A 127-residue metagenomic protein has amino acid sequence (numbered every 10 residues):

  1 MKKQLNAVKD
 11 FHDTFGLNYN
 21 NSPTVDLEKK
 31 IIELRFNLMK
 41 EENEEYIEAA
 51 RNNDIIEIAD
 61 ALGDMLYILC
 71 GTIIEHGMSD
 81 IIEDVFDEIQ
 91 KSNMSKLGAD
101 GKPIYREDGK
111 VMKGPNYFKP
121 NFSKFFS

Functional and structural regions predicted by a protein language model:
M1-S127: Flexible "arm" and connector segments at domain edges
